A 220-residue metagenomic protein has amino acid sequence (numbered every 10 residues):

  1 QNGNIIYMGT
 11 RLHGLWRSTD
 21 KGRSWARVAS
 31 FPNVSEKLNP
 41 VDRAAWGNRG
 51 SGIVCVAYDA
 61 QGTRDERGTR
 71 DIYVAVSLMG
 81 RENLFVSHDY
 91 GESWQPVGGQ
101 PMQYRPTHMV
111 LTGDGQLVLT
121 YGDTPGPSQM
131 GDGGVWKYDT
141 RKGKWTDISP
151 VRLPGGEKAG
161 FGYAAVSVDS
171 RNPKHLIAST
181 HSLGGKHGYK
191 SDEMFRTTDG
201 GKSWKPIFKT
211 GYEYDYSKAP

Functional and structural regions predicted by a protein language model:
Q1-P220: Extracellular glycan-interacting surfaces
